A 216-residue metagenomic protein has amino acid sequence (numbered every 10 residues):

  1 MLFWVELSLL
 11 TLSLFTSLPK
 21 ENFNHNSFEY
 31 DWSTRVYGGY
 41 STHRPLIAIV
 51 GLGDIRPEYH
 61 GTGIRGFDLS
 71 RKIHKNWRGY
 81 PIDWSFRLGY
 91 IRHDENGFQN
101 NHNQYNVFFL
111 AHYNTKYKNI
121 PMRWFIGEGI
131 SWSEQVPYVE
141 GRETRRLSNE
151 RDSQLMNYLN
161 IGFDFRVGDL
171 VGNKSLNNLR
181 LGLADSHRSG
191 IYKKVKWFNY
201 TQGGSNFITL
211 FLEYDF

Functional and structural regions predicted by a protein language model:
L2-K72, E213: Short glycine/proline- and aromatic-enriched beta-strand/turn motifs that initiate or cap beta-hairpins
L18-D31, I73-I82, N114-R123, G168-L181: Short loop/turn motifs that connect adjacent beta-strands in outer-membrane beta-barrel proteins
F28-Y30, G61-R65, N101-V107, S153-I161 (+1 more regions): Residues that define the transmembrane beta-barrel architecture of outer-membrane proteins
Y30-V36, Y80-L88, Y105-V107, I120-E128 (+2 more regions): Transmembrane beta-strands of outer-membrane beta-barrel proteins
G38-R44, L88-D94, E128-E134, V167 (+2 more regions): Transmembrane beta-strands of outer-membrane beta-barrel pores
G51-P57, H93-Q99, R145-R151, V195-N199: Extracellular loop and loop/strand-boundary signature of outer-membrane beta-barrel proteins
R65-I73, V107-T115, I126-E128, I161-V167 (+1 more regions): Residues on the lipid-exposed face of transmembrane beta-strands in outer-membrane beta-barrel proteins
Y158-F216: Predominantly the C-terminal beta-signal and adjacent terminal strand-loop region of outer-membrane beta-barrel
